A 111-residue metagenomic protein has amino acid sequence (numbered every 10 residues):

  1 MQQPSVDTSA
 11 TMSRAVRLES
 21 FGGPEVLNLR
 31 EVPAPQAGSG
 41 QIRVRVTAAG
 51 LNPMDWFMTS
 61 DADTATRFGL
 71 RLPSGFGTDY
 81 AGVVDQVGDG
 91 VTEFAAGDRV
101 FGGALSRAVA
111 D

Functional and structural regions predicted by a protein language model:
M1-S13: Basic/polar N-terminal segments that are highly enriched at the extreme N-terminus, encompassing both cleavable
T11, E25-R30, I42, Y80: Short beta-strand or tight-loop elements that sit immediately N-terminal to catalytic metal-binding acidic residues
A15-R17, V100: Generic preference for hydrophobic
R17-E19, S60, V84: Residue-level signal for short segments within beta-strands and strand-turn junctions of well-structured beta-sheet
L18-V26: Extracellular beta-rich ligand/substrate-recognition surface
P33-G50, D63-R107: Glycine-rich beta-strand-centered segment in the early N-terminal region that forms part of a ligand/cofactor-binding
M54-S60: Cytochrome P450 core scaffold surrounding the K-helix E-X-X-R motif and the conserved "meander" helix-loop region
A110-D111: A short glycine-rich beta-alpha junction/loop motif
